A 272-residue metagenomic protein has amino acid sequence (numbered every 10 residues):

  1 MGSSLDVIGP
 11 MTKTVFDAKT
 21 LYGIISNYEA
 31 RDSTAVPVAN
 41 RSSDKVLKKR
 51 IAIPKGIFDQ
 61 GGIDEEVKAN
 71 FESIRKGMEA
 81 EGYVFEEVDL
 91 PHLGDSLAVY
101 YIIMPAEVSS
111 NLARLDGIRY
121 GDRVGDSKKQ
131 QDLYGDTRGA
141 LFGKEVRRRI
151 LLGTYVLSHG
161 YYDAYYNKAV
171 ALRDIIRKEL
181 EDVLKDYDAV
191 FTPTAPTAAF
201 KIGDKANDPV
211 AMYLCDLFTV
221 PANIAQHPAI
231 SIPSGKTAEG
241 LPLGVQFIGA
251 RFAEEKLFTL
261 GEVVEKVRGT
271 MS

Functional and structural regions predicted by a protein language model:
M1-A69, I74, D132-D136, R268-S272: A short helix-breaking turn/cap at a secondary-structure junction
M1-L5, G94-S96, L241-P242: Short glycine-enriched loop/turn motifs at secondary-structure junctions
I25, K55-D59, L90-G94, P105 (+3 more regions): Glycine-rich beta-alpha junction loops
G62-E66, V99, D204-A206: Short, solvent-exposed loop/turn segments at secondary-structure boundaries
G77, E81, F85, E107 (+3 more regions): Glycine-rich, small-residue loops and helix-cap segments that act as flexible hinges at active-site edges
A80-Y100: Short connector loops at secondary-structure junctions
A98-N111: Charged, often glycine-rich, active-site loop that binds/positions anionic groups
